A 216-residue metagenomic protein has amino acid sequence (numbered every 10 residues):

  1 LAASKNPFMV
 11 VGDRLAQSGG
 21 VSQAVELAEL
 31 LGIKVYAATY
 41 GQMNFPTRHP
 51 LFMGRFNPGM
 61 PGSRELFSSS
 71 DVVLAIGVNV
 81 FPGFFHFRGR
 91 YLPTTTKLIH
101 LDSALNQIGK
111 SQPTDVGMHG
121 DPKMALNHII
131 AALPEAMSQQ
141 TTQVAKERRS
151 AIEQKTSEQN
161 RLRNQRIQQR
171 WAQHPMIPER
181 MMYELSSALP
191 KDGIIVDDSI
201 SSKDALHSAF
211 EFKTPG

Functional and structural regions predicted by a protein language model:
L1-P7, L27, F67-S69, E184-K191: Glycine-rich phosphate/diphosphate-binding loops that line cofactor/substrate pockets in enzymes
N6-S18, A172, V196: Glycine-rich phosphate/diphosphate-binding loops and the adjacent beta-loop-alpha structural elements that coordinate
D13-A16, Y40-G41, V78-F81, I200-S202: Short glycine-rich anion-binding loops that position phosphate/pyrophosphate groups of nucleotides and phosphorylated
S18-Y40, G193: Redox- and metal-dependent alpha/beta enzyme cores, enriched for Fe-S-associated oxidoreductases and cofactor-handling
G20-E26, H86-G89, E184, S208: A short acidic, amphipathic alpha-helical/loop segment
G41-I152: Glycine-rich, acidic loop regions that bind phosphate or pyrophosphate groups
K155-G216: Active-site diphosphate/adenylate-binding microenvironment
